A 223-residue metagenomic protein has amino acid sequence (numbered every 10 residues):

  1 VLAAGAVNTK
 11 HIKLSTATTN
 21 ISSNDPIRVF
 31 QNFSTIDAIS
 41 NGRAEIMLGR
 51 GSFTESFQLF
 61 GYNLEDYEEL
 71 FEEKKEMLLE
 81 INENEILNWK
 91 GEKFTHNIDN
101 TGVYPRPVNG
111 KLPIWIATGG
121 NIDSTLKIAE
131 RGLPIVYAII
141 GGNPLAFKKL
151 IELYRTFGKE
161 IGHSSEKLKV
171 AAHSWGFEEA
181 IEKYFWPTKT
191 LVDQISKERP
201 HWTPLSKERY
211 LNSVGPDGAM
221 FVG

Functional and structural regions predicted by a protein language model:
V1-L14, L112: N-terminal beta1-alpha1-beta2 module of alpha/beta enzyme domains
A6-V7, S40, K189: Short, electropositive alpha-helical surface patch
H11-I12, I39-R43, I161: Secondary-structure transition/capping motifs at alpha-helix termini and the adjoining loop/turn into the next element
L14-A17, A44-L48, I114-T118, I135-A138 (+1 more regions): Hydrophobic faces of well-ordered beta-strands that scaffold small-molecule active sites in alpha/beta enzyme cores
S22-L133, L145-K148, E152: Internal, glycine-rich beta/alpha segment that forms the wall or movable "lid" of small-molecule/cofactor binding
S52, T118-G120, I140-P144, A172-E179: Glycine-rich beta-alpha junction loops
E68-V103, L145-G223: An alpha-helical appendage that flanks or caps ligand/catalytic pockets
